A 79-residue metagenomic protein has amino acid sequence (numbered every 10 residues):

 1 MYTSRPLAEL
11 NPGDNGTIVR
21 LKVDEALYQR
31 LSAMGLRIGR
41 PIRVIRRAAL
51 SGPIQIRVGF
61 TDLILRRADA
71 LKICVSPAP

Functional and structural regions predicted by a protein language model:
T3, A26-R30: Short alpha-helix capping/helix-loop boundary micro-motifs
R20-D24: A structural micro-motif recognizing beta-strand termini and the immediately following turn/loop segments
A48-P79: C-terminal structural segments of small proteins and small subunits
